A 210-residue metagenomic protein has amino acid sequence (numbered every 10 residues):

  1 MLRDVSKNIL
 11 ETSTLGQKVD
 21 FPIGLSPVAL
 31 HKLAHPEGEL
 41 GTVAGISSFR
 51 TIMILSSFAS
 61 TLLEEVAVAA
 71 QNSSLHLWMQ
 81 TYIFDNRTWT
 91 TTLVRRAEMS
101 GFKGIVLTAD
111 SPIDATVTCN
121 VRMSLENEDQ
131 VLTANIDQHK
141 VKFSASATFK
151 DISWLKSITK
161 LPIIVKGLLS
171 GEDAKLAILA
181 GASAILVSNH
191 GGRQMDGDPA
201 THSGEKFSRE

Functional and structural regions predicted by a protein language model:
M1-G16, E126-A147: An N-cap/entry alpha-helix motif that binds or orients negatively charged groups
M1-M99, I105: N-terminal capping/small domains of soluble enzymes
H31-L33, D85, I113-A115, V141-K142 (+2 more regions): Short, small-residue-enriched loops and turns at beta-alpha junctions that line or gate enzyme active sites
P36, S57, I83-F84, S146 (+2 more regions): Glycine-rich beta-to-alpha transition loops that act as phosphate-gripper elements at the mouths of alpha/beta enzyme
R50-T51, F102, K160, A182: A structural motif
F58-A59, D110-P112, L168, H190-G192: Short, ordered loop/turn segments at secondary-structure junctions
G101, I105-V141: Conserved anion-binding
D151-E210: Glycine-rich phosphate/ribose-binding loops and adjacent secondary-structure elements that form binding surfaces
